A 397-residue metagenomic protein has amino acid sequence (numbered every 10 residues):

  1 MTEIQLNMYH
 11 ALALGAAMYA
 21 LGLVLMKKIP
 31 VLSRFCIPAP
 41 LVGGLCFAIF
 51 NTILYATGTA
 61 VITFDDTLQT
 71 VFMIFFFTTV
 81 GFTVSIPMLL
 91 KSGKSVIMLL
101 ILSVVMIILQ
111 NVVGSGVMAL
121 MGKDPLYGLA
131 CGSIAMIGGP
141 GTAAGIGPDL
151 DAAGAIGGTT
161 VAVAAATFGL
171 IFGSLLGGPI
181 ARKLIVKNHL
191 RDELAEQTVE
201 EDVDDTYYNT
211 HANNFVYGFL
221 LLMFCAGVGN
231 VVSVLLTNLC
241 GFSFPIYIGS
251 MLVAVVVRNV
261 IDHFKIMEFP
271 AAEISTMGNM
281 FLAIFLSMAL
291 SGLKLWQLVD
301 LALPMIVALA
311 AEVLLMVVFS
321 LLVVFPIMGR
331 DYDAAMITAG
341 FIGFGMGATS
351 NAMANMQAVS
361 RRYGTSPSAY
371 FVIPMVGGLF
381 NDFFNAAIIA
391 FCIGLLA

Functional and structural regions predicted by a protein language model:
E3-A17, T63-F76, L126-S133, G241-V253 (+3 more regions): Structural signature of hydrophobic alpha-helical transmembrane segments
M18, L45-T52, D65-G93, M251-I261 (+1 more regions): Hydrophobic transmembrane alpha-helices of secondary-active transporters and Na+-translocating membrane complexes
M18-Y19, L170-H263: Membrane-embedded hairpin module used as a gating/binding unit in multi-pass transport and secretion proteins
L21-S33, T79-K91, I180, V257-A271 (+1 more regions): C-terminal ends of transmembrane helices
L25-L41, I53, G58, I62 (+3 more regions): Flexible hinge motifs at transmembrane-helix junctions and intramembrane kinks/re-entrant loops in multi-pass membrane
V71, S85-S115, T167, T276 (+1 more regions): Entry/N-cap segments of selected transmembrane alpha helices and their immediately preceding amphipathic helices
G116-K123, A166-D202, L314, L322-Y332 (+1 more regions): Juxtamembrane and boundary regions of transmembrane helices in multi-pass small-molecule transporters and channels
V117-G157, V161, F168, I180 (+1 more regions): Alpha-helical membrane segments and immediately flanking helix-loop junctions that form or couple to the substrate/ion
